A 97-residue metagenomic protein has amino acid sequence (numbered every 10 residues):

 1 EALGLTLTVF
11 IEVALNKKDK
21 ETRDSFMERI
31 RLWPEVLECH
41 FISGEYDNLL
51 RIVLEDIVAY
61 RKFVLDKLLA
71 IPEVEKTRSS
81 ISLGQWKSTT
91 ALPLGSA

Functional and structural regions predicted by a protein language model:
E1-A97: A compositional/biophysical signature of low hydrophobicity enriched in polar/charged and small residues
